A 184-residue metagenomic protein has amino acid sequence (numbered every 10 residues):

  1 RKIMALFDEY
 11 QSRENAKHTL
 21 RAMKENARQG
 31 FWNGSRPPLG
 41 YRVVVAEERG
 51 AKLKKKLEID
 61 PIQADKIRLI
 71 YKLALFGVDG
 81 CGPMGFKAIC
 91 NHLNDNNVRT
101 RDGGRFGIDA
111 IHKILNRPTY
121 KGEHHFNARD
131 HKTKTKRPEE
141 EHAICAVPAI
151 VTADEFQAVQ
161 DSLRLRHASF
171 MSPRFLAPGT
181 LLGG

Functional and structural regions predicted by a protein language model:
K2-G184: Conserved catalytic breakage-reunion loop centered on the nucleophilic residue
